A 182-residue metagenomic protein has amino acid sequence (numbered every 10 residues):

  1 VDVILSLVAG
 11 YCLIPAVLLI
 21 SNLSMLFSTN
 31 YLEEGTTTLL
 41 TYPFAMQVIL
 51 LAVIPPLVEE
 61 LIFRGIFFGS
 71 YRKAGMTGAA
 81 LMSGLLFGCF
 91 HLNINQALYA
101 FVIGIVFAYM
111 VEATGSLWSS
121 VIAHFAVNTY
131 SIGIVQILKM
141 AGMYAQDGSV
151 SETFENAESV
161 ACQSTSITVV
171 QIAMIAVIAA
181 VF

Functional and structural regions predicted by a protein language model:
V1-L61: Juxtamembrane helix-loop-helix connectors linking adjacent transmembrane helices in multi-pass membrane enzymes
V3, L7, V48-V53, L57 (+9 more regions): Residue-level signature of the transmembrane alpha-helical core of multi-pass small-molecule transporters
L5-V17, E112, W118-I137: Hydrophobic alpha-helical membrane-insertion segments
V53, R64-K73, G133-L138: Membrane-interfacial alpha-helical segments at the cytosolic side of multi-pass membrane proteins
L57-I62, I66-F67, N93, A126-Y130: Active-site His/Glu-centered metal-binding helix of metallohydrolases
V58-M82, Y109-S116: Membrane-interface helix/loop boundary segments of multi-pass membrane proteins
C89-N95, W118: Membrane-interface helix caps and helix-loop-helix hairpins in membrane proteins
T129-F182: C-terminal membrane module of polytopic membrane proteins
